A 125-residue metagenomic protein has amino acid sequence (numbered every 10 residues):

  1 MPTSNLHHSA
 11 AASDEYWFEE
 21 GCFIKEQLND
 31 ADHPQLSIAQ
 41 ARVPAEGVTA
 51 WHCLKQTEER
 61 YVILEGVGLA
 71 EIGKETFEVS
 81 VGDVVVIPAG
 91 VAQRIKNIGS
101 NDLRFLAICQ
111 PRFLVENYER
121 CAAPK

Functional and structural regions predicted by a protein language model:
M1-L36, N117-K125: A short, N-terminal "cap"/entry segment at the start of jelly-roll beta-barrel domains of the cupin/DSBH fold
E26, A39-K55: Conserved short histidine dyad/triad with adjacent acidic residue
D32-P34, L69, A89-V115: Ligand-binding loop in jelly-roll beta-barrel domains
A41, V67, E75-F77: Well-ordered beta-strand scaffold positions
Q56-E58, I63-G68: Glycine- and acidic-residue-biased ligand/ion/polar-headgroup-sensing regions
K74-A89: Short acidic-glycine-tyrosine-enriched beta hairpin
